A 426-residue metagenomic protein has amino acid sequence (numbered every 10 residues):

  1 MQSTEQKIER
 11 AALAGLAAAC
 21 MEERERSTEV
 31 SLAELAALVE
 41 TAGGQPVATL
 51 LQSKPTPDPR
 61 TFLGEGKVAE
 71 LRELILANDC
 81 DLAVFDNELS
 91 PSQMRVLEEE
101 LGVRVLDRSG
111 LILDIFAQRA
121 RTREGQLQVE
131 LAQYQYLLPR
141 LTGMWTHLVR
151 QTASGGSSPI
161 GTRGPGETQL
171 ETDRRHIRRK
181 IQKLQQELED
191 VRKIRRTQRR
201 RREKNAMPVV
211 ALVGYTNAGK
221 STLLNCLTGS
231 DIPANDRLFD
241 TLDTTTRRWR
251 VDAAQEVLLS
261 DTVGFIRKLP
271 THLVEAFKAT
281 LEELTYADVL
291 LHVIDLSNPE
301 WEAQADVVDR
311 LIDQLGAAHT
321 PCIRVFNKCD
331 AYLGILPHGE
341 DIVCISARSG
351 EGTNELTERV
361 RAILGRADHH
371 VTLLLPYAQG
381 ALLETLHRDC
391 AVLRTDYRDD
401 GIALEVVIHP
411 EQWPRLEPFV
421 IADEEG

Functional and structural regions predicted by a protein language model:
M1-A14, E23-R24, A36, T142-A218 (+4 more regions): C-terminal-of-GTPase-core extension/linker across diverse P-loop GTPases
M1-L113, I421, G426: N-terminal accessory targeting/assembly segments
C20-S27, P57-T61, R119-E124, Q169 (+4 more regions): Flexible beta-alpha connector loops of hexameric P-loop NTPases
S31-E40, V68, R72-A77, N87-V103 (+2 more regions): Conserved C-terminal guanine-recognition region of P-loop GTPase G domains, centered on the G4
S109-L113, L238-F239, A347-S349: Short, acidic/turn-prone active-site loops that include or flank metal/cofactor- and phosphate-binding residues
G110-A132, R140: Short alpha-helix plus adjacent loop in nuclease-associated cores
R195, R202-P208, C226-L258, I266-A279 (+2 more regions): Switch I (effector-binding) loop of TRAFAC-class P-loop GTPase G-domains
